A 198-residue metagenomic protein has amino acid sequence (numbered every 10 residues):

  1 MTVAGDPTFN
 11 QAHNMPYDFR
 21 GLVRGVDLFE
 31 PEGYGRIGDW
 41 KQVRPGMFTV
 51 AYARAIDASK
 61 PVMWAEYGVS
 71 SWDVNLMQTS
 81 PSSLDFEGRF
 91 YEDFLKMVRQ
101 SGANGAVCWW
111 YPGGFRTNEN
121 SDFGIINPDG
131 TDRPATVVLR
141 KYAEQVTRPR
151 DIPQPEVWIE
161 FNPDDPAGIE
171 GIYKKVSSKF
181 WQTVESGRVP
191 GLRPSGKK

Functional and structural regions predicted by a protein language model:
M1, G25, A55-K60, M97-A103 (+1 more regions): A structural motif corresponding to the C-terminal end of an alpha-helix and its immediate exit/capping segment
M1-M77: Glycoside hydrolase catalytic-domain groove-lining segments
G21-G25, W109-K198: Aromatic-rich peripheral "rim/lid" segments of glycoside hydrolase catalytic domains that contact and position glycan
L28-E32, I56-A58, F90-F94, R133-V138 (+1 more regions): Short, surface-exposed, polar/charged, turn-prone segments marking secondary-structure boundaries
Y34, Y67, F86, F90-Y91 (+1 more regions): Aromatic side chains
V43-M47, P81-E92, D129, R133-T136: Non-membrane alpha-helical structural segments and their capping/turn regions in soluble enzymes
Y67-S80, L95-P134: Aromatic/acidic polysaccharide-binding cleft in carbohydrate-active enzymes
